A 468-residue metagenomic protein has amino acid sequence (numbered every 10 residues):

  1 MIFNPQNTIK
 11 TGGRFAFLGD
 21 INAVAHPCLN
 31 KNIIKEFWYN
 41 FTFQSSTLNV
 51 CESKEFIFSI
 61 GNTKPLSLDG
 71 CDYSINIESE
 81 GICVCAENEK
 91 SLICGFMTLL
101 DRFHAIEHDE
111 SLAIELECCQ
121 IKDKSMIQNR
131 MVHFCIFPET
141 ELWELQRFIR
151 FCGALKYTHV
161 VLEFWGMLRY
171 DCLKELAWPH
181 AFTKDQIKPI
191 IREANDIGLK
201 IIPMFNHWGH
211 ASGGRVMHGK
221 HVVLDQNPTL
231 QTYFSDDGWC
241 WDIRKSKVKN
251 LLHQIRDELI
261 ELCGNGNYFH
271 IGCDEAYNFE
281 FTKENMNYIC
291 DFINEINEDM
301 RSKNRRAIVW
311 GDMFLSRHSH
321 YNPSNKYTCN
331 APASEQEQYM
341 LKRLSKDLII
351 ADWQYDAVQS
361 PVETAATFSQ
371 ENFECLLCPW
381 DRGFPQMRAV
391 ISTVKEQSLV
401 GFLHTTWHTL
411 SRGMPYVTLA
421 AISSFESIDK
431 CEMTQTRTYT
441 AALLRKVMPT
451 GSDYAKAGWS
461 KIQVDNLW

Functional and structural regions predicted by a protein language model:
M1-I121, V309-G311, C329-Q336, K346 (+1 more regions): Acidic, contiguous N-terminal accessory segments
M1-T11, L18, A25-E36, P189-R192 (+4 more regions): Substrate-binding groove of N-acetylhexosamine-processing glycoside hydrolases
F3-N7, N76-R301, I308: Feature activates predominantly on carbohydrate-active enzymes
K54-I57, G81-C83, R130, L348-I349 (+2 more regions): Structural motif
E55-F58, A105-E107, V132-H133, Y321-N325 (+1 more regions): N-terminal start-of-chain detector that recognizes signal peptides and the immediate post-cleavage beginning
N62, M167-L168, H408-T409: Short beta-alpha junction loops
L66-Y73, F148-F151, T364-Q370: Short, polar loop/linker segments at the starts of domains and inter-domain junctions
